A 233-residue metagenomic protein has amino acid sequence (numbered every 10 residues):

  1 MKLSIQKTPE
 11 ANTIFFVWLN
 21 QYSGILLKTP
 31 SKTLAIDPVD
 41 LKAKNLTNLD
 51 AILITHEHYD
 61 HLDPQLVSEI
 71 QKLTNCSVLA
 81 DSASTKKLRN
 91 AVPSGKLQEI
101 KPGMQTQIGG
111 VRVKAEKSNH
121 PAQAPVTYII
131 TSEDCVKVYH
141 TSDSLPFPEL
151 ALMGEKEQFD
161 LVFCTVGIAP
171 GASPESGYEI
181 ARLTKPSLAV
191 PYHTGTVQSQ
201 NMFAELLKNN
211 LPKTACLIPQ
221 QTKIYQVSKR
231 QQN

Functional and structural regions predicted by a protein language model:
M1-T47, E99-E157, A172, P219-N233: Core dinuclear metal-dependent hydrolase active-site scaffold
S23, Y59, S84-T85, M104: Alpha-helix capping/helix-boundary segments
T33-L34, A51, L161, L188: Short, Asp-centered acidic motifs that coordinate Mg2+ and/or phosphate in catalytic or ligand-binding sites
D40-S84, K156-F163: Active-site metal-binding motif and surrounding structural segment of the metallo-beta-lactamase
H58, S84, N119, L145 (+2 more regions): Catalytic metal-binding/acid-base residues of hydrolase active sites
Q65-I70, A91, E149-M153, S176-I180: A short acidic, amphipathic alpha-helical/loop segment
N75-C76, Q158-F163, I168, P174-T194: Proline-aspartate-enriched helix->loop->beta-strand connector
V92-I108, M153, Y178, R182-N233: Binuclear metal-ion centers of metallo-dependent hydrolases, dominated by the metallo-beta-lactamase
